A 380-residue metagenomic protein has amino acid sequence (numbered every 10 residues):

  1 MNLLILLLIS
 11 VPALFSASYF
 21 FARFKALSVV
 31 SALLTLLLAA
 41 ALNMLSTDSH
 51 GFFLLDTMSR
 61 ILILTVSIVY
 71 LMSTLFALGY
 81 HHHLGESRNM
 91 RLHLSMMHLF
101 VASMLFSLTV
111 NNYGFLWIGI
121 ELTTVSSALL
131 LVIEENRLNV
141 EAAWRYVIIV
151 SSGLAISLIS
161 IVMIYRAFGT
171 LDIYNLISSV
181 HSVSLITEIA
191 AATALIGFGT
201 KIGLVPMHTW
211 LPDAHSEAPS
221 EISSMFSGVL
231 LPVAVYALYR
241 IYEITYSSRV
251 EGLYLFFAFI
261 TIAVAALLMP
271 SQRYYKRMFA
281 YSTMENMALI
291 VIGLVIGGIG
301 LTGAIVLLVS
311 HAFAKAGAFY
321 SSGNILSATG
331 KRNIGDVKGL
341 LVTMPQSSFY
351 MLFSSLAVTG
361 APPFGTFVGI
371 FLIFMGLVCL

Functional and structural regions predicted by a protein language model:
M1-L3, G51-T57, S247-R249: Membrane-helix interface and helix-disruption motif detector
N2-L7, F24-S31, G114-I118, E251-G252 (+1 more regions): Short, aromatic-rich membrane-interface segments at the entry and exit of alpha-helical transmembrane domains
L3-F20, V30-S46, I63-Y80, F100-A102 (+5 more regions): Central hydrophobic cores of alpha-helical transmembrane segments in multi-pass inner-membrane proteins across all
L3-V11, M90-L99, G228-L230, F279-M284: Short hydrophobic alpha-helical membrane-embedded segments
K25-A32, R88-H93, S347: Membrane-interfacial loop-to-transmembrane alpha-helix junctions, especially the N-terminal start
T47-L108, A237: Hydrophobic alpha-helical transmembrane segments in multi-pass integral membrane proteins
L78-Y80, A102-G114, S126-L380: Hydrophobic transmembrane alpha-helices and their helix-loop junctions in integral membrane proteins
E121: Short phosphate-coordinating micro-motif centered on Lys-Gly-acidic
